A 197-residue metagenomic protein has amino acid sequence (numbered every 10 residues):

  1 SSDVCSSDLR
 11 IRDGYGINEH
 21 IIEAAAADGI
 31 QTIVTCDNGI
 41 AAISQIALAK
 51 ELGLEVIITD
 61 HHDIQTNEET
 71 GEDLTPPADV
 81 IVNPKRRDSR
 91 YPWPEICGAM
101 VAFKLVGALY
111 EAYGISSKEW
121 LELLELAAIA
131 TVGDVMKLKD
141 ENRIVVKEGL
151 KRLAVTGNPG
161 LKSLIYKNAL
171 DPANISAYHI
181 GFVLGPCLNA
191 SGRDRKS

Functional and structural regions predicted by a protein language model:
S2-K196: Replace "Mg2+/Mn2+-dependent" with "divalent metal-dependent
